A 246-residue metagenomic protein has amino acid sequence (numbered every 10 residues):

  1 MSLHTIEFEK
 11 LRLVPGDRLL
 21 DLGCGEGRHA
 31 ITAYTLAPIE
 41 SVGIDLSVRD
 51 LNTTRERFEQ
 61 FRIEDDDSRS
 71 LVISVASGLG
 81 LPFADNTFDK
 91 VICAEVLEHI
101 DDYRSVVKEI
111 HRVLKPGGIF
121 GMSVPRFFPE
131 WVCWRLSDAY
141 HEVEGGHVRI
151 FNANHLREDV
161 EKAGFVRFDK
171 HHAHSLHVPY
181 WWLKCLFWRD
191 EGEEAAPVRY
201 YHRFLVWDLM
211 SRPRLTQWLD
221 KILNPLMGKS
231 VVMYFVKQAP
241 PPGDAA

Functional and structural regions predicted by a protein language model:
M1-A84, K90-A94, R104-V107, R199-V206 (+2 more regions): Conserved N-terminal segment of class I S-adenosyl-L-methionine
E95-H99: A short His-aromatic
R104-I119: A short glycine-rich, Lys/Arg-flanked "PGG" loop and its adjoining helix->strand segment in the class I
S123-V124, A173: Alpha/beta-hydrolase-fold catalytic nucleophile elbow
P125-R149, R157-D159: Short, glycine-/aromatic-enriched active-site segment of Class I SAM-dependent methyltransferases
N154-H171: A SAM-dependent methyltransferase catalytic signature shared across enzymes that methylate proteins
D169-L209, K229-S230: Conserved catalytic loop of SAM-dependent methyltransferase domains
